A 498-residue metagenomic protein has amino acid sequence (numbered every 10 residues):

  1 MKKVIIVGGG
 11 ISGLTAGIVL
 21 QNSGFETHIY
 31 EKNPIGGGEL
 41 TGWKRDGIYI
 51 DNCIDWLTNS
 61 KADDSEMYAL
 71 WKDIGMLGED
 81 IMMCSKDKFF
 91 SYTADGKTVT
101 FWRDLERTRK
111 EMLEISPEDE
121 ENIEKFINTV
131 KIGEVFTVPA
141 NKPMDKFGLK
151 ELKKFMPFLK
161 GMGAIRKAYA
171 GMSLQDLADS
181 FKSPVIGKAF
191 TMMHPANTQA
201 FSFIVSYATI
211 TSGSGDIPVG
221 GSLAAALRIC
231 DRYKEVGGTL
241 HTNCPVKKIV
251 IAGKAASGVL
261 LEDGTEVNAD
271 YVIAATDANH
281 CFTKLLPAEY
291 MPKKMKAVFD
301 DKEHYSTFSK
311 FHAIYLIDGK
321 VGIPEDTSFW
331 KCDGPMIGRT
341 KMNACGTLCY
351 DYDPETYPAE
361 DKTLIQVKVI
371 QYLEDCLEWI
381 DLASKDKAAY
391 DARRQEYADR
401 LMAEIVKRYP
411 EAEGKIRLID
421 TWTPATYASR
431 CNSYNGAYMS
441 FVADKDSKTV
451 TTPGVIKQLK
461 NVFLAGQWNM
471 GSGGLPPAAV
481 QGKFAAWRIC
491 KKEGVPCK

Functional and structural regions predicted by a protein language model:
K2-V135: N-terminal glycine-rich phosphate/pyrophosphate-binding loop and immediately adjacent elements
K131-V236, N243, R430-K445: Active-site/ligand-binding neighborhood in enzyme catalytic cores
P184-N197, P410-G471: A glycine-rich dinucleotide-binding beta-alpha-beta segment and adjacent secondary-structure elements that constitute
I217-P218, K247-E360: Mid-domain catalytic core of redox enzymes that form a hydrophobic substrate pocket/lid adjacent to a catalytic redox
T239-L240, C244-S257, T421-S433: Beta-rich nucleic-acid/ligand-interaction surfaces
I251, K491-K498: Active-site-proximal substrate-binding core of FAD-dependent oxidoreductases
D318-W422: C-terminal segments that line or cap access tunnels to active or ligand-binding sites in enzymes and enzyme-associated
Q467-C490: A conserved FAD-binding loop/helix module that cradles the flavin
